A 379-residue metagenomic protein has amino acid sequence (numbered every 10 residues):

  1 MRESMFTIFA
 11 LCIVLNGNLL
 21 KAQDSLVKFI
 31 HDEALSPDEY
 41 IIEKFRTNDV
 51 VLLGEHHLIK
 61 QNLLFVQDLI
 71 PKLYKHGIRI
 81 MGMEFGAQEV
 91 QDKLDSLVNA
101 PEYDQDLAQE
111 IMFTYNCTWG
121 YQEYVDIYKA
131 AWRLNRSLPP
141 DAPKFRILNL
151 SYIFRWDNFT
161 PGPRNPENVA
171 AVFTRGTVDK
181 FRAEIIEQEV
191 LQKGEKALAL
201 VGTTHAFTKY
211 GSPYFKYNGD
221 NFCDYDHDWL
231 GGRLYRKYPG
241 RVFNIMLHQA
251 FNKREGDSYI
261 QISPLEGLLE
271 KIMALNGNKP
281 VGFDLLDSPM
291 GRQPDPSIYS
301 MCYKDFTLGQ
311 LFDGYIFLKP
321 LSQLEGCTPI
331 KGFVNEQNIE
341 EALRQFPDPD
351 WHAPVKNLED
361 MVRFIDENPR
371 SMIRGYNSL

Functional and structural regions predicted by a protein language model:
M1-S25: Bacterial Sec-dependent N-terminal signal peptides
A22-L379: Compositional signal for N-terminal targeting/processing segments
